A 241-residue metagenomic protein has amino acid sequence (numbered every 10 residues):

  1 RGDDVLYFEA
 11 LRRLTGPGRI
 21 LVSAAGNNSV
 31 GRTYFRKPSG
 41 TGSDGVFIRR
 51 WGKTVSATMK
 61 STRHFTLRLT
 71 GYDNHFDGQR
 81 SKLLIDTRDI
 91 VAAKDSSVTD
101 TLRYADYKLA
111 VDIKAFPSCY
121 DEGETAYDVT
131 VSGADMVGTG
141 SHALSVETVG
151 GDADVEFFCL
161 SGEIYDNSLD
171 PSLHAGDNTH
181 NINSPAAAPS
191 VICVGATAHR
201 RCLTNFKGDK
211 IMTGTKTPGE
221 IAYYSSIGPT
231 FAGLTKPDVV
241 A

Functional and structural regions predicted by a protein language model:
R1-A241: Loop-rich non-cytosolic ectodomains and luminal regions
